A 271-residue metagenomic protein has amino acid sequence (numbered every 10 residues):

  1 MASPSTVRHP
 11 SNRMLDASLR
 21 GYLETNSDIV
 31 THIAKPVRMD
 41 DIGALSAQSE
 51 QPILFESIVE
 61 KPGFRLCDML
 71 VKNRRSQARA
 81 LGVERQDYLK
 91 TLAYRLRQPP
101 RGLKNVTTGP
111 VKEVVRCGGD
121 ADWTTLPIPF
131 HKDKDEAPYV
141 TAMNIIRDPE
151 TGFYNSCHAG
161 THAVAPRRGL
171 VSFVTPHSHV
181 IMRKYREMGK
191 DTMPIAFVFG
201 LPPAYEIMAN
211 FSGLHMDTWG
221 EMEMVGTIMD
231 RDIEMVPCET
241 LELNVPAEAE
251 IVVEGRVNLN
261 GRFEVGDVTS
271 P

Functional and structural regions predicted by a protein language model:
A2-P271: Extended, highly charged
